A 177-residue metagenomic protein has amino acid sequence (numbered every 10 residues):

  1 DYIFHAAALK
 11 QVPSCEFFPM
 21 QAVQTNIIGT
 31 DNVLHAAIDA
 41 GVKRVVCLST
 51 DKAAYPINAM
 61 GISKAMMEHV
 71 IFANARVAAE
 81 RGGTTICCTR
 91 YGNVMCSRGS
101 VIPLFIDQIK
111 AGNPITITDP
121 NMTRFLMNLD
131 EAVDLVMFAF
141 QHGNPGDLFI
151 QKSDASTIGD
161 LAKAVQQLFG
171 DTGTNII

Functional and structural regions predicted by a protein language model:
D1-T84, C88: N-terminal Rossmann-like NAD(P)+-binding domain of SDR-like oxidoreductases, especially those catalyzing
A6, A139, G143: AAA+ P-loop ATPase catalytic core
L9-K10, K52-A54, N93-C96, M122-R124 (+1 more regions): Conserved nucleotide-binding/hydrolysis micro-motifs of P-loop NTPases
A40-G41, G112, G143, F169: A structural signal for short coil/turn segments at secondary-structure junctions
A59-S63, V94, N128: The catalytic Tyr-centered alpha-helix of NAD(P)H-dependent dehydrogenases
V70-T123, D147-I150, T174-I177: Conserved beta-loop-beta element that borders a ligand/cofactor-binding pocket
C96-L104, T118-M137, T157-A164: Substrate-positioning beta->alpha
H142-I177: Mid/C-terminal beta-alpha module of Rossmann-like enzyme folds, strongest in SDR-family dehydrogenases/epimerases
